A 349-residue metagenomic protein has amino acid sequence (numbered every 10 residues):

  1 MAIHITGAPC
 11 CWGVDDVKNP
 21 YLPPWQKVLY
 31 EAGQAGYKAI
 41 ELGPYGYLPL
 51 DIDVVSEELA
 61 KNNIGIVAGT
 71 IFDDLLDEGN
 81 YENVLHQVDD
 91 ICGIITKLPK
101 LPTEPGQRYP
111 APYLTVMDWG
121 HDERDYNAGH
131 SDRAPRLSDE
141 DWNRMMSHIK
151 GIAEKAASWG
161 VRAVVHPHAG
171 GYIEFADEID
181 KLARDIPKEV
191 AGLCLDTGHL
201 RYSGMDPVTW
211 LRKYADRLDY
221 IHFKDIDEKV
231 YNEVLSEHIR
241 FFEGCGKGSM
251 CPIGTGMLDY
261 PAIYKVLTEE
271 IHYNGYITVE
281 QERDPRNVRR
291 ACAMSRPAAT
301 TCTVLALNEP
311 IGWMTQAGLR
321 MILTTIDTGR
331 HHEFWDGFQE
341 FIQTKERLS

Functional and structural regions predicted by a protein language model:
A2, L29-Q34, P49-V67, D90-A111 (+4 more regions): Acidic (Asp/Glu)-rich catalytic clusters
G7, A32, I40, L59 (+3 more regions): Conserved, mostly hydrophobic/aromatic
C11-P24, L76-N83, A134-D141: Active-site mouth loops of central-metabolism enzymes
W25-Y45: Catalytic domains of carbohydrate-active enzymes, especially glycoside hydrolases
A39-I40, W142-P252, M257, P310 (+2 more regions): Acidic/histidine-rich catalytic cores of soluble enzymes
E41, A68, T115, D219-H222 (+1 more regions): Conserved beta-strand positions in the central sheet of alpha/beta enzyme cores
G65, N80-L193: Active-site acidic/histidine proton-transfer and metal-coordination neighborhood in alpha/beta enzyme cores
Q316, T325-D336, S349: Short, low-complexity, charge-dense intrinsically disordered segments
